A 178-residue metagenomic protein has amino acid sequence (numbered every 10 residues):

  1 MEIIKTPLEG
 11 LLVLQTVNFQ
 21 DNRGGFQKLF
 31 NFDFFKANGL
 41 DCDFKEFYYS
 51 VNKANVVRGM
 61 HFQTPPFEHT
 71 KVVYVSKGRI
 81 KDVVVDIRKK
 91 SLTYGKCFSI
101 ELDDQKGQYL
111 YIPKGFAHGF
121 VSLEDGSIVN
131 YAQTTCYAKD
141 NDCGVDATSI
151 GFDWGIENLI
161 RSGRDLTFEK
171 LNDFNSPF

Functional and structural regions predicted by a protein language model:
M1-Q105, E124-G126, C136-F178: Non-catalytic, conserved peripheral segments adjacent to functional cores
F26, Y111-P113: Beta-solenoid/beta-rich acyl/carboxylate-transfer cores
Q105-G107, K114-Y131: Ligand-binding loop in jelly-roll beta-barrel domains
